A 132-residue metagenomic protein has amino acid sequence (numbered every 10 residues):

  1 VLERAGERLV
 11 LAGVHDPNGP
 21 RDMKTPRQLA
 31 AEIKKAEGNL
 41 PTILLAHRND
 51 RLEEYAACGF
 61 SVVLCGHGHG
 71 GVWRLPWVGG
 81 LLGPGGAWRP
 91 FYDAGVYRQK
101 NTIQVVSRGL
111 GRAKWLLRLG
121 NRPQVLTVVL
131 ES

Functional and structural regions predicted by a protein language model:
V1-S132: Soluble catalytic domains of enzymes that build or remodel membrane lipids, polysaccharides, and related
